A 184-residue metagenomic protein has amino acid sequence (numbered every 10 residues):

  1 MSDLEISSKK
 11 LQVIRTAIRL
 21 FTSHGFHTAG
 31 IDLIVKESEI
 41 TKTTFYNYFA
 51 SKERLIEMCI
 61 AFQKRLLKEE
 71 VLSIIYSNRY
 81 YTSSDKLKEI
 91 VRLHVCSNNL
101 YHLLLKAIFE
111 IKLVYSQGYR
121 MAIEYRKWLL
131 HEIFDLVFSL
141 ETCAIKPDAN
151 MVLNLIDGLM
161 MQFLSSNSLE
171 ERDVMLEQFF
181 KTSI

Functional and structural regions predicted by a protein language model:
M1-S8: N-terminal intrinsically disordered/low-complexity leader segments
K9-L20, I34, C59-Q63, L67 (+1 more regions): Generic hydrophobic, amphipathic alpha-helix propensity
Q12, L20-R54, M58: Helix-turn-helix
T16-L20, L93, L155: Short amphipathic alpha-helical elements of helix-turn-helix/winged-helix folds
M58, L72-N99, V152: Hydrophobic alpha-helical connector segments
R65, E69, Y115-N150: Amphipathic alpha-helical packing segments from all-alpha helical-bundle domains
L93-R120: Amphipathic alpha-helical segments used for helix-helix packing
K106, I123, S139-K181: Hydrophobic/aromatic-rich alpha-helical bundle segments in the mid-to-C-terminal region
